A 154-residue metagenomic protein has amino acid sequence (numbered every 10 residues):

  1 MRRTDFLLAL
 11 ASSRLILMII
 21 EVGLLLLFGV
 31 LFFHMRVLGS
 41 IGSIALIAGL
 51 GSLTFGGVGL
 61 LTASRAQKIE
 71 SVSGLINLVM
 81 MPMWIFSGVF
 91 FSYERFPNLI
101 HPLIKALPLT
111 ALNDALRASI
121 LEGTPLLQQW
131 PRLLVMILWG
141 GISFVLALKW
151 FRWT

Functional and structural regions predicted by a protein language model:
M1-T4, T154: Transmembrane helix boundary and interhelical loop/hinge segments in multi-pass membrane proteins
R3-I76, M81, L126-L133, I137 (+1 more regions): Alpha-helical transmembrane segments and their short interhelical loops
F28-F32, T62, A66, F86 (+4 more regions): Hydrophobic alpha-helical interface/terminus motif in multipass membrane transporters
R36, S87-I142: Membrane-interfacial helix-loop-helix junctions in multi-pass membrane proteins
Q67, R95-F96, L148: Ubiquitous "structural anchor" signal
V72-S73, N113, T154: Extended hydrophobic-aromatic, low-complexity segments
L148-T154: Short cytosolic juxtamembrane segments of multi-pass membrane proteins
